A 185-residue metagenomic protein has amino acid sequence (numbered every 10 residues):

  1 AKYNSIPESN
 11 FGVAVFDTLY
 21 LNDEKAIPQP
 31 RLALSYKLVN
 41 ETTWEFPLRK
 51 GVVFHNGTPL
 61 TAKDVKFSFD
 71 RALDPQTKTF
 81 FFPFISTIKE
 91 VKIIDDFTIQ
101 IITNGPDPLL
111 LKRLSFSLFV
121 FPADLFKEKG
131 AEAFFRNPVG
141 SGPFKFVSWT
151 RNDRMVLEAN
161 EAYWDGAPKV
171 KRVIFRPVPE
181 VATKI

Functional and structural regions predicted by a protein language model:
A1-N40, D70, V139-G140: N-terminal lobe/hinge region of extracytoplasmic solute-binding protein
A1-S9, L32, T58, F80 (+2 more regions): A structural "hinge/loop" feature
Y20, E24, E41, V53 (+4 more regions): Sec-exported extracytoplasmic/periplasmic mature domains
D23, I27, S115-P168, R172 (+1 more regions): Gly/Pro-rich hinge or "lid" segments in bacterial periplasmic/extracellular proteins
L34-K78, I94, Q100: Aromatic- and charge-enriched surface segment that lines or borders ligand/interaction sites
K37, F82-L125, S148-T150: Surface-exposed binding/hinge segments that line and control ligand-binding clefts or catalytic entry sites
W44, I99-I101, D165-R176: A local structural motif
S68, K184-I185: Short, hydrophobic alpha-helical packing/hinge segments within bilobed ligand-binding/sensory domains
